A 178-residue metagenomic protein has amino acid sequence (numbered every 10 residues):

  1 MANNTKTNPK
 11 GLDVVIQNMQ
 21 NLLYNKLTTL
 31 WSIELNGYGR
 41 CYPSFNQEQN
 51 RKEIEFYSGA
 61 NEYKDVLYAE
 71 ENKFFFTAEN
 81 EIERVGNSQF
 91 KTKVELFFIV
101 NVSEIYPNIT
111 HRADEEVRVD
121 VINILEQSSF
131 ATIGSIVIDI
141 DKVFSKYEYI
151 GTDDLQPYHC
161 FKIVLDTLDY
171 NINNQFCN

Functional and structural regions predicted by a protein language model:
M1-G86: Small/polar-rich, solvent-exposed N-terminal microdomains that initiate assembly or binding
N4-T5, I105-E115: Short, flexible/disordered intra-domain loops and linkers
T5, K10, I172-N178: Viral structural modules
M19, L23, L96, V121 (+1 more regions): Hydrophobic beta-strand residues in large extracellular and virion-surface proteins
E34-G39, R112-L168: Acidic-leaning, charged glycine-interspersed low-complexity segments
N50, N87-S88, S135, L155: Intrinsic-disorder/low-complexity loop/linker signature
G86-E104, Q156-N171: Oligomerization/assembly interface segments of phage tail-like spikes and tubes
N87-S88, P107-N108, F176-C177: Short conserved micro-motifs at the rims of enzyme active sites and ligand-binding pockets
